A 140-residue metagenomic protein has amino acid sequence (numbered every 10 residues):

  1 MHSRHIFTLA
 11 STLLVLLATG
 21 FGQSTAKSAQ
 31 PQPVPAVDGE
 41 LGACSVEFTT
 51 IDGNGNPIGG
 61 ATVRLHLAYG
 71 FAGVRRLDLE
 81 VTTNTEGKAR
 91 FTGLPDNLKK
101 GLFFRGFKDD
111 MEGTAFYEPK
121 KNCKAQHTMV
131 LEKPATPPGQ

Functional and structural regions predicted by a protein language model:
M1-A10: Bacterial N-terminal signal peptides that target proteins for export
A10-T19: Bacterial N-terminal signal peptides
G22-N56, V74, Q126-Q140: Beta-strand-rich domain onsets/edges
P35, D78-V81, A115-K120: Beta-strand-rich interaction surfaces with strong enrichment in secreted/lumenal proteins
N54-F71: Short, ordered, surface-exposed loop/turn motifs in non-cytosolic proteins
F71-R90: Short, acidic Ser/Thr/Gly-rich low-complexity loop/linker segments typical of extracellular and cell-surface proteins
G93-P95: Short, flexible loop/turn segments at beta-strand junctions in immunoglobulin-like and fibronectin type III
N97-C123: A short, solvent-exposed loop/turn motif at the edges and junctions of modular extracellular/periplasmic domains
